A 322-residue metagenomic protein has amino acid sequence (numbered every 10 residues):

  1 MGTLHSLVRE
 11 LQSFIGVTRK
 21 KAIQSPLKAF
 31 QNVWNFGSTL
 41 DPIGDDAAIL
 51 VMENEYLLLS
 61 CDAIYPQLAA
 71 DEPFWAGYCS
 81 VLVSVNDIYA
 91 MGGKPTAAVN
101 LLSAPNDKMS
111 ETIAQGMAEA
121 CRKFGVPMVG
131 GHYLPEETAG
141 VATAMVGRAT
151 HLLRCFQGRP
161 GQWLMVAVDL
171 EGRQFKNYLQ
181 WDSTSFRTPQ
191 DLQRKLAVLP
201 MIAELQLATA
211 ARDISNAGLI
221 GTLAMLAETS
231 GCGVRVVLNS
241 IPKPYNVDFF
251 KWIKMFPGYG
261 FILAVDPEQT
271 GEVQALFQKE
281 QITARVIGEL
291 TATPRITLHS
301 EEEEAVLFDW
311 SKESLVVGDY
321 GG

Functional and structural regions predicted by a protein language model:
M1-L4, E10, E280-G322: Acidic, Ser/Thr/Pro-rich beta/coil linker or hinge segments at domain junctions
M1-V81, V85-A90, Q162-L164, T291 (+2 more regions): N-terminal glycine-rich phosphate/pyrophosphate-binding loops that anchor nucleotide-derived ligands and cofactors
S38-I43, L58-S60, P127-G131, M145 (+4 more regions): General beta-strand structural signal in soluble alpha/beta enzymes
T39-P42, L134, I214, C232-P244 (+1 more regions): Beta-strand->loop->alpha-helix junctions that form or flank phosphate-binding loops in nucleotide-handling enzymes
Y56-L59, I64-P66, K94-N177, E289 (+1 more regions): Glycine-rich anion-binding loops of enzyme active sites
E72-V99, T112-K123, K195-A203, L219-M225: Small-aliphatic-rich amphipathic alpha-helix that forms the alpha element of a beta-alpha
P105, T188-G258: Active-site-proximal betaalpha loop/short-helix elements that scaffold phosphoryl/nucleotidyl transfer chemistry
A264-G271: Helix N-cap motif at beta-to-alpha junctions
